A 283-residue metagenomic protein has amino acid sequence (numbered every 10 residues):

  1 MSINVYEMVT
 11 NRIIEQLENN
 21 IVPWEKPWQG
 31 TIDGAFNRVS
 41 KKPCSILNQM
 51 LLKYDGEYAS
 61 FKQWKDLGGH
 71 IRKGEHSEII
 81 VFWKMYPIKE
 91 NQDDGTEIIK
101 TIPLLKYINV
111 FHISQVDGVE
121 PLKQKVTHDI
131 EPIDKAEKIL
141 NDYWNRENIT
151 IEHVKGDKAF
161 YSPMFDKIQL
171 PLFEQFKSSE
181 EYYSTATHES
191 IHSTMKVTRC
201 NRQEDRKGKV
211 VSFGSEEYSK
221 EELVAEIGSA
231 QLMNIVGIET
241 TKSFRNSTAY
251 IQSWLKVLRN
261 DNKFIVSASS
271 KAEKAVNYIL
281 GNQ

Functional and structural regions predicted by a protein language model:
M1-Q283: N-terminal accessory/interface modules of nucleic-acid-binding and processing proteins
